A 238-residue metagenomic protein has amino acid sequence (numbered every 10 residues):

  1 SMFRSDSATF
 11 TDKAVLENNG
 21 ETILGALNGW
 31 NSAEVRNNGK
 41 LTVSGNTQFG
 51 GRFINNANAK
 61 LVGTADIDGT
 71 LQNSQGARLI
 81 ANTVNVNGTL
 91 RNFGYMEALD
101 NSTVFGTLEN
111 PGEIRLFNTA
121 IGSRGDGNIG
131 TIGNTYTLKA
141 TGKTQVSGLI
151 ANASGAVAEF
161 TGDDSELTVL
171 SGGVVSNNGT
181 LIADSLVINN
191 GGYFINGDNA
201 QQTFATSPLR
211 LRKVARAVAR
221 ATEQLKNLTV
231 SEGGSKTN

Functional and structural regions predicted by a protein language model:
S1-N238: Extracellular beta-strand-rich, repetitive "passenger/adhesive" scaffolds that bind or process carbohydrates
